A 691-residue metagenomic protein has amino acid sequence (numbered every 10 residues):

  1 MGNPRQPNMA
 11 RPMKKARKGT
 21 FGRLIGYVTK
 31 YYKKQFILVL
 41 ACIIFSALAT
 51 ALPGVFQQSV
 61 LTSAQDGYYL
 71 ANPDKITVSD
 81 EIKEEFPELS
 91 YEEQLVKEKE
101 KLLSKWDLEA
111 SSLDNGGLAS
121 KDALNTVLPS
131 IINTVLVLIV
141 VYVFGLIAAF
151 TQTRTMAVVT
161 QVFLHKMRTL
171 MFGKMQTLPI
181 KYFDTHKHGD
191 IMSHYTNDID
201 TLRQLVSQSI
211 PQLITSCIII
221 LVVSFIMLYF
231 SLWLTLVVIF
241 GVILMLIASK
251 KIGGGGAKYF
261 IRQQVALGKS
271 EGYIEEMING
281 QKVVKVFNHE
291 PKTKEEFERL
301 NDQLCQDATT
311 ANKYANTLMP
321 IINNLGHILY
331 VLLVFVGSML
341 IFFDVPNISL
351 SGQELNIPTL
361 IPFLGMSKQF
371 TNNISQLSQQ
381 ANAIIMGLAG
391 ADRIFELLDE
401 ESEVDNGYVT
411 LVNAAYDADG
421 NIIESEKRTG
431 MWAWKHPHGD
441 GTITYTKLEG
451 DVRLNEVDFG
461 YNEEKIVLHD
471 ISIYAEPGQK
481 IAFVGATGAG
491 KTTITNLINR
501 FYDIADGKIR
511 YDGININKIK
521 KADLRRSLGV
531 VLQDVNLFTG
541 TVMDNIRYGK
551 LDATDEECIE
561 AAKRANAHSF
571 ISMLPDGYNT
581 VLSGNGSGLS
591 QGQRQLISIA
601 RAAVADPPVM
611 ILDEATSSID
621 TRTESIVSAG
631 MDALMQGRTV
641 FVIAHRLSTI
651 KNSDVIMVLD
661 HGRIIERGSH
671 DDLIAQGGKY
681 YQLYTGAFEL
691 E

Functional and structural regions predicted by a protein language model:
M1-P53, S63-T134, Q152-M156, T160 (+8 more regions): Membrane-integrated ABC transporters
A10-R17, A49-Q65, Y69, I132 (+12 more regions): Juxtamembrane helix-loop junctions of ABC transporter transmembrane domains
K30-K33, I180-K181, N197-V206, I210 (+5 more regions): An intracellular "coupling" helix at the cytosolic face of ABC transporter transmembrane type-1 domains
Q35-F45, V141-F144, P211-R262, F335-L355 (+1 more regions): Transmembrane helices of ABC transporter permease
L136, A148, Q152, T196-G241 (+3 more regions): Hydrophobic alpha-helical transmembrane segments of ABC transporter permease domains
V141-T160, P211-I218, I239-V265, M277 (+4 more regions): Alpha-helical transmembrane segments of multi-pass membrane proteins
I226-F240, Y314-D392, L397-E401, G430: Helix-loop-helix
A414-E691: ABC-type nucleotide-binding domain
